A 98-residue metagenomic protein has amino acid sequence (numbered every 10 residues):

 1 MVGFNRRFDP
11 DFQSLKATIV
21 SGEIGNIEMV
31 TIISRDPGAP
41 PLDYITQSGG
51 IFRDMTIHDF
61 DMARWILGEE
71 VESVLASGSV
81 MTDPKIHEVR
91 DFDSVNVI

Functional and structural regions predicted by a protein language model:
M1-P41: A contiguous active-site-proximal alpha/beta segment in oxidoreductase catalytic domains
A39-I98: Rossmann-like dinucleotide-binding domain that binds NAD(P)(H)
